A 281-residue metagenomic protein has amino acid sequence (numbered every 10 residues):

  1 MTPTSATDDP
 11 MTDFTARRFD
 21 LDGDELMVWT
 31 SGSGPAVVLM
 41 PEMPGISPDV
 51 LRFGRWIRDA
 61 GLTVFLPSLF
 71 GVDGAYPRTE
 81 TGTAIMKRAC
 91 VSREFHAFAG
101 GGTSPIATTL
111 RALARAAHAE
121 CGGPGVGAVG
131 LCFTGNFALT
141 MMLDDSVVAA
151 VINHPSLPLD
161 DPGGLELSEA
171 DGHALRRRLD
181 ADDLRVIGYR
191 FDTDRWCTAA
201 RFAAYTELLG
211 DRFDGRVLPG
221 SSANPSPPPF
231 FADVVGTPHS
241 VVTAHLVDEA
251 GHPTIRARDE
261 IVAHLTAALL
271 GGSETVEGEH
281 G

Functional and structural regions predicted by a protein language model:
M1-G281: N-terminal cap/leader regions of alpha/beta-hydrolase-fold enzymes, predominantly small-molecule hydrolases
